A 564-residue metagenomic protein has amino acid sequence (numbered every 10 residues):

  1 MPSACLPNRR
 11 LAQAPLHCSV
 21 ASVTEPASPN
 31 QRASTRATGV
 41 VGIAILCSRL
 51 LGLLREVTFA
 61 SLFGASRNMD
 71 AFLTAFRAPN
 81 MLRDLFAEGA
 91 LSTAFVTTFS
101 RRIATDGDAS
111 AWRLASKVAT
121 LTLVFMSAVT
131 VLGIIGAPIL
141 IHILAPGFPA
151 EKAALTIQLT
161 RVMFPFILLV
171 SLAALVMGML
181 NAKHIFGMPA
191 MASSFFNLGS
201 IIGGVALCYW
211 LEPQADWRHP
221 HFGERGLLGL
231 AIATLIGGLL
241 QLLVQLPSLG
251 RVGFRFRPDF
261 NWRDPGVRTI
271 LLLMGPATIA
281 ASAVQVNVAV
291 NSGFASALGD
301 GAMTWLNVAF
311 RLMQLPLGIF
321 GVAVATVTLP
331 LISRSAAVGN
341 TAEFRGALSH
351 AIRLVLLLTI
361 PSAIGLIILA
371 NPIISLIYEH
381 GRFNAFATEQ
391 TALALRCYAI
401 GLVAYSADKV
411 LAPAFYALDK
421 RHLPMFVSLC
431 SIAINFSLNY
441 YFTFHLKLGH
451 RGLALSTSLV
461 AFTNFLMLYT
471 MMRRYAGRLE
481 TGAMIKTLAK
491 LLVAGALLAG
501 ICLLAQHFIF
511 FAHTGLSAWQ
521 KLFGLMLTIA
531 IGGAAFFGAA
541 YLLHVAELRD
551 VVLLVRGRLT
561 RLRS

Functional and structural regions predicted by a protein language model:
L6, A14: Short polybasic linear motifs
L16-S564: Membrane-embedded alpha-helical bundles of multi-pass transporters/translocases, especially carrier/permease families
